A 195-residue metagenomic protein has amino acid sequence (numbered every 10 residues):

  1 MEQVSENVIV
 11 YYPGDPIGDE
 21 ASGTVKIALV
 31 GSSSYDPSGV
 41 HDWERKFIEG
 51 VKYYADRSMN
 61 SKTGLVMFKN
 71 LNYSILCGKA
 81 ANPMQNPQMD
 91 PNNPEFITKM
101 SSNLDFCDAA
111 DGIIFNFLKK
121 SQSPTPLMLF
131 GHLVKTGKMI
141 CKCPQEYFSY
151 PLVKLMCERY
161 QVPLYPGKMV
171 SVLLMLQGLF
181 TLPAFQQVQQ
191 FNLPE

Functional and structural regions predicted by a protein language model:
M1-E195: Conserved catalytic or regulatory cores that recognize and/or transform ribose-phosphate-containing ligands
